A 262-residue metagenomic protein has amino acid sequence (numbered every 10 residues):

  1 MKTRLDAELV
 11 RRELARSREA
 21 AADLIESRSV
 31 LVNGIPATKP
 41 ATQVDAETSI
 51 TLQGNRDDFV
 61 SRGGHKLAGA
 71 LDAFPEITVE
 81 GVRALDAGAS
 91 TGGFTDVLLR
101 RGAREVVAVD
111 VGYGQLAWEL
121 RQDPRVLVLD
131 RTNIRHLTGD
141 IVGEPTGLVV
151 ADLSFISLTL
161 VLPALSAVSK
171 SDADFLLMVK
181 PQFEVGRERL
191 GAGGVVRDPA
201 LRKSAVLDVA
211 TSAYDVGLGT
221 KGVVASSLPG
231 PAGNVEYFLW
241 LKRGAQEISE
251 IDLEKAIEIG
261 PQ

Functional and structural regions predicted by a protein language model:
M1-T48: A basic, amphipathic helix-loop patch mediating RNA/tRNA/ribosome contacts
V79-S90: Conserved class I S-adenosyl-L-methionine
S90-T95, G112: Residues at the N-terminus of the alpha-helix immediately C-terminal to the conserved SAM/SAH-binding loop
L99-E105: Conserved S-adenosyl-L-methionine
E105-L160: S-adenosyl-L-methionine
T159-L176: A short glycine-rich, Lys/Arg-flanked "PGG" loop and its adjoining helix->strand segment in the class I
P181-D198: Short, glycine-/aromatic-enriched active-site segment of Class I SAM-dependent methyltransferases
V235, L239-Q262: Flexible, glycine-/basic-rich loop-and-beta segments that form/coincide with the SAM-dependent methyltransferase
